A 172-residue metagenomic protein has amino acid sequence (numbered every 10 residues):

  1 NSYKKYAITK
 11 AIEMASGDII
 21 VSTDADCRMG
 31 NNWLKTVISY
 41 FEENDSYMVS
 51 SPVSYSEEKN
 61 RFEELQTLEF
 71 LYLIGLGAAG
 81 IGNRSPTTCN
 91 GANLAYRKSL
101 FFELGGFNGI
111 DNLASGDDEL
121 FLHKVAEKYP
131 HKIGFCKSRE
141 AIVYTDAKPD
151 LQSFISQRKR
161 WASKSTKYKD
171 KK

Functional and structural regions predicted by a protein language model:
N1-A15, T36: Glycine-rich, basic loop-to-helix element that forms the pyrophosphate-binding segment of sugar-nucleotide handling
A11, G17, A25-C27, V53 (+1 more regions): Short acidic donor-binding/metal-coordinating loop in glycosyltransferase active sites
A11, R84-L94, K98: Glycine/small-residue-rich pyrophosphate-binding loop that anchors the diphosphate of NDP-sugar donors
I20: Short aromatic/hydrophobic "clamp" motif used to bind/position activated sugar donors
T23-A25, K137: Active-site acidic Asp-centered loop
A25-Y40: Acidic donor-binding/catalytic loop of UDP-sugar-dependent glycosyltransferases, especially processive GT2
F41-I74, S99-F102, N108-K171: Catalytic donor/gating beta->alpha subdomain of glycosyltransferases that bind UDP-sugars
N83, N90-G91, G106-L113: Conserved nucleotide-sugar donor-binding catalytic segment
